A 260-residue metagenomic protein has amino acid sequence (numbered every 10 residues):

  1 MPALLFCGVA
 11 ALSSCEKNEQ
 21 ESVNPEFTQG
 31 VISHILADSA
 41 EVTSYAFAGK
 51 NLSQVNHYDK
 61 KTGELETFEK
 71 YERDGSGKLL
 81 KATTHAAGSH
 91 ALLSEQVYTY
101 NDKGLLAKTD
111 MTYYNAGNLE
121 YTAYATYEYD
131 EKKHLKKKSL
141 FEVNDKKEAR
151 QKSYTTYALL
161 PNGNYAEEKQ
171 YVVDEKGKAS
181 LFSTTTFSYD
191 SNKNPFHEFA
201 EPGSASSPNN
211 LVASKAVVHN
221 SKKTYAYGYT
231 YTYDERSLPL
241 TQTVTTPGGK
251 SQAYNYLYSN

Functional and structural regions predicted by a protein language model:
M1-P2: Bacterial N-terminal signal peptides that target proteins for export
A11-S14: C-terminal motif of bacterial Sec signal peptides marking the signal peptidase cleavage site
E16-N260: Buried hydrophobic residues that stabilize the cores of well-folded domains
